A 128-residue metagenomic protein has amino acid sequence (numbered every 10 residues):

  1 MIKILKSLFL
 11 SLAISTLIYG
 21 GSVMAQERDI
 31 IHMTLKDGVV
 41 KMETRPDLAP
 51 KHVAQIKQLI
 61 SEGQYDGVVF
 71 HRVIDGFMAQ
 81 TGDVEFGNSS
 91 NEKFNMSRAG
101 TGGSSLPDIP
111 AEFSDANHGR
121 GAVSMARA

Functional and structural regions predicted by a protein language model:
I2, S7, G20-A128: Cyclophilin-like peptidyl-prolyl cis-trans isomerases
A13-I18: Hydrophobic core
